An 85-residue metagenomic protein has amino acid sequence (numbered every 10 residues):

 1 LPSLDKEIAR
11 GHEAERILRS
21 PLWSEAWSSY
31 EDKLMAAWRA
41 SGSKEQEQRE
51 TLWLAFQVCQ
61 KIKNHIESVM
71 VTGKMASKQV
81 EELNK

Functional and structural regions predicted by a protein language model:
L1-K85: Intrinsic-disorder/low-complexity detector
